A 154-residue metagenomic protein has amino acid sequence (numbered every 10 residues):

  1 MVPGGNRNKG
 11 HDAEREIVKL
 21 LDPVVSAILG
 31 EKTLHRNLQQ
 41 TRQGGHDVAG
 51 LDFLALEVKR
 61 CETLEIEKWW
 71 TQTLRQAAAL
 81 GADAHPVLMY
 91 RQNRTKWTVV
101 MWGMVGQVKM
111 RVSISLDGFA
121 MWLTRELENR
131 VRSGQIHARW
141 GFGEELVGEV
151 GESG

Functional and structural regions predicted by a protein language model:
M1-G154: Catalytic phosphate/metal-binding cores of nucleic-acid and nucleotide-processing enzymes, i.e., regions that mediate
